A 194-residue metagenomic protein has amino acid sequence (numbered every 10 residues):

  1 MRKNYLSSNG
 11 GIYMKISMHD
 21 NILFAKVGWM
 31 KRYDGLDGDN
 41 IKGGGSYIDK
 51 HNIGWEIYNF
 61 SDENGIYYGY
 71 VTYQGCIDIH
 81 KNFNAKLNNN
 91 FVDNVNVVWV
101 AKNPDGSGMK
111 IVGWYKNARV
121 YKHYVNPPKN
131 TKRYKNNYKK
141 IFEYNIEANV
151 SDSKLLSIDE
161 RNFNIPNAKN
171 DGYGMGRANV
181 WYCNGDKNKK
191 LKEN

Functional and structural regions predicted by a protein language model:
M1-Y13: N-terminal amphipathic/basic-hydrophobic helices that include classical n-h-c signal peptides and signal-anchor
G10-I57, V125-N194: Contiguous surface segments at macromolecular interaction interfaces
G43-I158: Structured alpha/beta reader/binder surfaces that contact nucleic acids or chromatin modification marks
